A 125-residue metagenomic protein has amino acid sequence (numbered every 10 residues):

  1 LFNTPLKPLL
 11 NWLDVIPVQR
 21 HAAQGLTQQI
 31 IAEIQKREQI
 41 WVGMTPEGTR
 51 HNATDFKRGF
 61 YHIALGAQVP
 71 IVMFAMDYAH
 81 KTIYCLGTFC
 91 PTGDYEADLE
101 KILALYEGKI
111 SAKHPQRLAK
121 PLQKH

Functional and structural regions predicted by a protein language model:
L1-G108, L118-H125: Soluble catalytic domains of membrane acyltransferases
